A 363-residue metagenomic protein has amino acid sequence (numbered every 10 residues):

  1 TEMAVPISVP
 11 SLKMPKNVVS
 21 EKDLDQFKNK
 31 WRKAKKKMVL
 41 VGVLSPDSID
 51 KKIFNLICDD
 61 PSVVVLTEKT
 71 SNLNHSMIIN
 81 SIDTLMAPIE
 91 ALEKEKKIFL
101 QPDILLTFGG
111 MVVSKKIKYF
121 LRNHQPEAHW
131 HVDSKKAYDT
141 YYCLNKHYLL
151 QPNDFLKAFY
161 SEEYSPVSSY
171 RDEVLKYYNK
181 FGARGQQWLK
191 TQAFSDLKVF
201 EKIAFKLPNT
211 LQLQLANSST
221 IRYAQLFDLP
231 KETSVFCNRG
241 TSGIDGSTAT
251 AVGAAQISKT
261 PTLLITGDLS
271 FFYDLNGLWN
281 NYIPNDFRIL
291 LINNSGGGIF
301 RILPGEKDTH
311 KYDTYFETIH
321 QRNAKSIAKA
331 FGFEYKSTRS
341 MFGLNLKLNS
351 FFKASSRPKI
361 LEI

Functional and structural regions predicted by a protein language model:
T1, L40-S45, E68-T70, T107-M111 (+3 more regions): Structural motif
T1-K33: Conformationally flexible catalytic loops at phosphate/diphosphate-handling active centers
T1-M14, H129-E173: Terminal amphipathic helices with adjacent charged low-complexity linkers/tails
D23-K37, I57, F99, I203-N209 (+2 more regions): Glycine-rich phosphate/diphosphate-binding loops that line cofactor/substrate pockets in enzymes
V41-A128, P230-T260, F272-N276, R339-S340: Glycine-rich, anion-gripping cofactor-binding loops and their flanking helix/strand elements in enzyme active sites
N80-E90, N145-F159, H320, Y335-G343: Short acidic-hydrophobic, aromatic-tinged amphipathic segments that line or gate anion-handling sites
L175-K259: Active-site diphosphate/adenylate-binding microenvironment
Y223-I363: Thiamine diphosphate
